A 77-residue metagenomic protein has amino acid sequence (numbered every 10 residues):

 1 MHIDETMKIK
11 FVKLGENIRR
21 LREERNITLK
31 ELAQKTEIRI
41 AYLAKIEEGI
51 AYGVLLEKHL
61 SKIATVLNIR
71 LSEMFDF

Functional and structural regions predicted by a protein language model:
M1-E24: A short, Lys/Arg-rich alpha-helix, primarily the initiator
E16-K35, L60-K62: Short basic helix-loop element that most often maps to the first helix and adjoining turn of HTH DNA-binding modules
I18, L32, L43-I46, M74: Conserved hydrophobic/aromatic packing and binding residues within compact polymer-binding modules
E37-V54: Recognition helix of helix-turn-helix/homeodomain-like DNA-binding domains that insert into the DNA major groove
I50-T65: Short, basic-rich loop-to-helix N-cap that marks the start of a DNA-contacting helix
N68-F77: Short C-terminal boundary/hinge segments that cap the last helix of small helical domains
